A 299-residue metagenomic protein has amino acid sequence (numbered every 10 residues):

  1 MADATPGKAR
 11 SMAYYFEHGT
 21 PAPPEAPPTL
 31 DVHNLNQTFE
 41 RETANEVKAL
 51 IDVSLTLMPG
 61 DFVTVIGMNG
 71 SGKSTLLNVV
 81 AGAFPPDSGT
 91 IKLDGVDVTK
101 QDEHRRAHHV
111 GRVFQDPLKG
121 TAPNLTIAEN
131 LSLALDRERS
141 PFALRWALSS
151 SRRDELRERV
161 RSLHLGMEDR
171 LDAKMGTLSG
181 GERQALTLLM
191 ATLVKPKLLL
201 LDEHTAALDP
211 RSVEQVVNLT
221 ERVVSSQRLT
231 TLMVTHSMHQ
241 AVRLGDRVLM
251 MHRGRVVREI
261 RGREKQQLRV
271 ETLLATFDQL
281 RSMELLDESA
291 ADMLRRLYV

Functional and structural regions predicted by a protein language model:
E25-T29, T38-D52, D102: A short, flexible loop at the N-terminus of ABC-type nucleotide-binding domains that lies
I66-M68: The feature captures the beta-strand-to-loop junction immediately N-terminal to the Walker
A81: Helix-to-loop junction immediately C-terminal to a conserved catalytic motif
G89-V96, R258-I260: Conserved ABC transporter NBD signature motif
D97-G111, K119, F142-A143, S149 (+1 more regions): ABC ATPase NBD coupling module
A191-T192: ABC ATPase C-loop
T235-H236: H-loop/switch region of ABC-family ATPase nucleotide-binding domains
R255-R281: Conserved beta-strand-loop-alpha-helix hinge in the C-terminal portion of ABC ATPase nucleotide-binding domains
